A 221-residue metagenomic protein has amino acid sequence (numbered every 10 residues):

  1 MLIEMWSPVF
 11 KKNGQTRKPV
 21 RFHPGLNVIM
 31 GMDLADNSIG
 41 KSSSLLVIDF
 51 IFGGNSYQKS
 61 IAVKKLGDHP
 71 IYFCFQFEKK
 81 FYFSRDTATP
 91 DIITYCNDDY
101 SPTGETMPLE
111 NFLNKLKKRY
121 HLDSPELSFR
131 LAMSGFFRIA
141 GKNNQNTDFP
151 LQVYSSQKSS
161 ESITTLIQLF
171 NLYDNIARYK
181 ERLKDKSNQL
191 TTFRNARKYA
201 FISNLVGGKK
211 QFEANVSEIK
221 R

Functional and structural regions predicted by a protein language model:
M1-E78: Extreme N-terminal "head/tail" segments of very large remodeling/mechanoenzyme assemblies
L46, T164, F201: Short alpha-helical basic/polar micro-motif
D49-S56, G141, F170-D174, K198: Hydrophobic/aromatic-lined pockets within catalytic cores
D68-K80, S187-R197: Short, mixed-charge aromatic SLiMs
I71, N146-L151, F212-R221: Short, intrinsically disordered, charge-balanced linker/junction segments flanking boundaries in proteins
F73-Y95: Gly/Lys-enriched N-terminal cap/neck module of very large, oligomeric protein machines
R85, L169-R221: Long, non-membrane, amphipathic alpha-helices that form coiled-coils
T87-T191: Extended, charged alpha-helical "arm/stalk" segments used for dimerization and assembly in large NTPase-driven machines
